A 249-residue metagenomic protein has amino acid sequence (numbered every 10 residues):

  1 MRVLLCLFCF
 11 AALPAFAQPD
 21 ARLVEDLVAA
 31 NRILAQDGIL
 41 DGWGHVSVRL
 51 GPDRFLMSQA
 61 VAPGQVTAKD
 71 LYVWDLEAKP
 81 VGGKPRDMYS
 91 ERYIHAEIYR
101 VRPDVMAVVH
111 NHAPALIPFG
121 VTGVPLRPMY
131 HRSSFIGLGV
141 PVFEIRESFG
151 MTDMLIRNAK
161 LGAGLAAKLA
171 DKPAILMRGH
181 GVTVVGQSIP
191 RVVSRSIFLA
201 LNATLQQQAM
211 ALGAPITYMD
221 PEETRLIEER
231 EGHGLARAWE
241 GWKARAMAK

Functional and structural regions predicted by a protein language model:
M1-C6: Sec-dependent signal peptide recognition, specifically the positively charged N-region followed immediately by
A12-P14: N-terminal signal peptide c-region/cleavage motif recognized by signal peptidases
A17-K249: Glycine-rich flexible loops
